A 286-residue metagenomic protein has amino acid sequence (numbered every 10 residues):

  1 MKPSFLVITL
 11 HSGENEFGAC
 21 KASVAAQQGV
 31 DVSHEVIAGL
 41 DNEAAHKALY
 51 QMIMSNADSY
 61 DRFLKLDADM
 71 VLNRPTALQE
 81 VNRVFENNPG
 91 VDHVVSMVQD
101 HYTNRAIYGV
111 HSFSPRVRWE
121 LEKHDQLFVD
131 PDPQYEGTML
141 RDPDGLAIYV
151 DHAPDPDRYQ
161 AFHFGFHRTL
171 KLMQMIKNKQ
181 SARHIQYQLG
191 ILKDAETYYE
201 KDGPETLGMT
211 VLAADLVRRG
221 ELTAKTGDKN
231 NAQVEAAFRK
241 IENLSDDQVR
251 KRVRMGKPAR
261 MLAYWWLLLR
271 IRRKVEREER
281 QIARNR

Functional and structural regions predicted by a protein language model:
K2, A22-D31: Short, acidic, metal-binding catalytic loop of nucleotide-sugar glycosyltransferases
F5-E14: A conserved hydrophobic helix/loop-capping motif in glycosyltransferases and polysaccharide synthases
K21, R74-E86: Short alpha-helix within the catalytic core of nucleotide-sugar-dependent glycosyltransferases
A48-R62: Active-site nucleotide-sugar/metal-binding loop of Leloir-type enzymes
Y60-V71: Short beta-strand-to-loop acidic/aromatic patch adjacent to the donor-nucleotide binding site
H93-G109: Short beta-strand-to-loop element that shapes/binds the nucleotide-sugar donor at the catalytic cleft/hinge
P115-P131, R141-V150: Aromatic-glycine-rich donor-binding/catalytic loop that engages nucleotide-sugar donors across glycosyltransferases
G145-R286: C-terminal catalytic/acceptor-binding lobe
